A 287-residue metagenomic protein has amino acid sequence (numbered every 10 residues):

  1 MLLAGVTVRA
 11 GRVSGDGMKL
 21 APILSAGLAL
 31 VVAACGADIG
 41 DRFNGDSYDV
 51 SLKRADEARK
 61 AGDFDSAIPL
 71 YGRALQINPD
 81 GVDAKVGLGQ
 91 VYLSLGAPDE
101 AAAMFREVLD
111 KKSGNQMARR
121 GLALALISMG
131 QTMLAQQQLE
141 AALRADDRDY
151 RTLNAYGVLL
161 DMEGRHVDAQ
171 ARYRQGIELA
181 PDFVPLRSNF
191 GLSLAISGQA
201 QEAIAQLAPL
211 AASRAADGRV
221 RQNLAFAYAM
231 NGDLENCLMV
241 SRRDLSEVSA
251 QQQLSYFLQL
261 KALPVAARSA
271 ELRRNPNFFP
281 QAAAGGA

Functional and structural regions predicted by a protein language model:
V32-R54: Bacterial Sec signal peptide processing site at the extreme N-terminus
N44-D49, V82-D83, Q116-M117, Y150-R151 (+2 more regions): Helix-start (N-cap) detector for alpha-helical repeat units in TPR-like alpha-solenoids, especially tetratricopeptide
D46-D83, G87-Q90, S94-A97: Alpha-helical segment of the N-proximal tetratricopeptide repeat
A61-P69, S94-E107, M129-A141, E163-Q175 (+2 more regions): Structural signature of tandem alpha-helical TPR/SEL1-like repeats, specifically the intra-repeat loop/turn
I77, K111-K112, A145-D146, E178-L179 (+2 more regions): Structural marker of alpha-solenoid helical repeat scaffolds
R214, G218, A227-A287: Terminal, low-structured helical/coil segments at or just beyond the last alpha-helical repeat
